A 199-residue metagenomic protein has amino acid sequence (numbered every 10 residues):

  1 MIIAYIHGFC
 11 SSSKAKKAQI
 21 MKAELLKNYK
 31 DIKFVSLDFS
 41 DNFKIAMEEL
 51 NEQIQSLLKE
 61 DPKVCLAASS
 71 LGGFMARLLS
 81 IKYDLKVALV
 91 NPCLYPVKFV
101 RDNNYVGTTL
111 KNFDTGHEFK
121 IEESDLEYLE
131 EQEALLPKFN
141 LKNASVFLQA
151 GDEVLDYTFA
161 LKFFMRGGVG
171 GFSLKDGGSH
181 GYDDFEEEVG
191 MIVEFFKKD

Functional and structural regions predicted by a protein language model:
M1-E60: Active-site catalytic motif of lipid deacylating hydrolases and related acyltransferases
I3, P62-V64, A144: Generic beta-sheet signal
F9, S70, A150: Residue-level signal for short, function-critical loop segments
N28-Y29, E60, Y83, N140 (+1 more regions): Helix C-cap/helix->beta junction micro-motif
C65-L66, V87: Conserved alpha/beta-hydrolase fold motif
A67-A76: Gly/Ala-rich beta-loop-alpha elbow adjacent to hydrolase catalytic centers
L79-S80: Aromatic pocket-lining residues of Rossmann-like dinucleotide-binding sites
K86-D199: The alpha/beta-hydrolase serine catalytic core
